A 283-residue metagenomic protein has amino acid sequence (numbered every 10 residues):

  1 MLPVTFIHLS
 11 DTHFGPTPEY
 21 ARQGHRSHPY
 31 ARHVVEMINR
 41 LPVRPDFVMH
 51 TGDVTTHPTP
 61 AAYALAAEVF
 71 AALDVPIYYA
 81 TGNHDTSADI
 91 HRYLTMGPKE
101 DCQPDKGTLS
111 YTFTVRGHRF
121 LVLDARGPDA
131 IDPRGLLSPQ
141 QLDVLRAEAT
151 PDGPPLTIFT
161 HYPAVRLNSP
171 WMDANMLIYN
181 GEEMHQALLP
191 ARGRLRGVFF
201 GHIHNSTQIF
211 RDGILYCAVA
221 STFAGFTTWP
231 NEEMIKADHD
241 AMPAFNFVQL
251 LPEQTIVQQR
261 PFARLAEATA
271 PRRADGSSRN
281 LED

Functional and structural regions predicted by a protein language model:
M1-L65, T108, T150: N-terminal active-site segment of His-dependent metallophosphoesterases
L2, P243-D283: A short C-terminal boundary segment appended to hydrolase-like catalytic domains
P3-P16, G117-G127, T157-F159, I214-S221 (+1 more regions): Active-site-proximal beta-strand elements of phosphoester/diester hydrolases
D11, G52-D53, G82-N83, H161 (+1 more regions): Active-site glycine-centered loops adjacent to acidic/histidine catalytic or metal-binding residues that shape
Y20-R26, L136, P170-M176, E232-M234: Short glycine-enriched, charge-decorated loop/helix-capping segments at active-site entrances that position
V34-F47, P133-L215, F247, G276 (+1 more regions): His/acidic metal-ligating clusters that form di-metal
T59-T150, N180-R194, I209, A220 (+3 more regions): Extended active-site neighborhood of metal-dependent phosphoesterases/phosphodiesterases
